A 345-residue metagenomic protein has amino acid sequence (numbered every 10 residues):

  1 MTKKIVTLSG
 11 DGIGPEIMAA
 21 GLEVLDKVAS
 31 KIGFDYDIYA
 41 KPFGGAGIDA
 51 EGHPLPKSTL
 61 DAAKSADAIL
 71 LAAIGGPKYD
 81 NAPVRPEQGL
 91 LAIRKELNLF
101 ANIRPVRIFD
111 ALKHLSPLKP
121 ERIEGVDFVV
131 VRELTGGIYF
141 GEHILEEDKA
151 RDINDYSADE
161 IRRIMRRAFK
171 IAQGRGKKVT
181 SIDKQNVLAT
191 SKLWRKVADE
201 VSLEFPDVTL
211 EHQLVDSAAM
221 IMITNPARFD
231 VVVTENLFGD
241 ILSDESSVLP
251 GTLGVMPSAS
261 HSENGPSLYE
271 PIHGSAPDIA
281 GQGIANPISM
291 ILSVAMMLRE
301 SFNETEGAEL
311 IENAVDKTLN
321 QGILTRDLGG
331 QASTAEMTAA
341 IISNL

Functional and structural regions predicted by a protein language model:
M1-I5: Extreme N-terminal starter segment of soluble prokaryotic enzymes
V6-E23, K27-A29, E147-D216, R228: Glycine-rich phosphate/diphosphate-binding loop of Rossmann-like nucleotide-binding domains
D11-G14, D67, V131, A168 (+5 more regions): Buried hydrophobic positions in well-ordered alpha/beta secondary-structure cores of metabolic enzymes
G21, L25, A198, M290-S301 (+1 more regions): Buried hydrophobic packing segments
G33-K57, M222: N-terminal beta-loop-helix "entrance" segment that forms/cooperates in small-molecule cofactor or anionic ligand
G45-I48, R107, H114, M222-I323: Glycine-rich phosphate/nucleotide-binding loop
D49-N154, L237: N-terminal glycine-rich phosphate/adenylate-binding segment common to multiple enzyme folds
T135-S181, Q185-A189, F205, E306 (+1 more regions): Glycine-rich phosphate/pyrophosphate-binding loop and the adjoining helix
